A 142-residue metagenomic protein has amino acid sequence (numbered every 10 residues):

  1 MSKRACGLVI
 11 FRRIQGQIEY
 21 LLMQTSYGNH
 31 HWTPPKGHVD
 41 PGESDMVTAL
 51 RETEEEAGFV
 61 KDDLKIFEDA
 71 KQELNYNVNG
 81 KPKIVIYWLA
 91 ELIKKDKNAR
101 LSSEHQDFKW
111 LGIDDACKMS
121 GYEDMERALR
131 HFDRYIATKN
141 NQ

Functional and structural regions predicted by a protein language model:
M1-P34: N-terminal strand-loop-strand
I10-R12, Q24, Y87-E91, W110: Short, well-ordered beta-strand micro-motif
Q15-G16, K94-N98: Short helix-loop capping/hinge motifs at secondary-structure junctions, enriched in acidic/polar residues
T33, P82, W110: Short aromatic/basic micro-patch
P34-D69: The catalytic Nudix box helix
V39, L92, I113: Hydrophobic pocket-lining residues within nucleotide cofactor-binding pockets
G58-D96: Active-site segment of metal-dependent pyrophosphate-handling enzymes, primarily the Nudix hydrolase catalytic core
Y87, N98-R130: NUDIX/MutT-family hydrolases
